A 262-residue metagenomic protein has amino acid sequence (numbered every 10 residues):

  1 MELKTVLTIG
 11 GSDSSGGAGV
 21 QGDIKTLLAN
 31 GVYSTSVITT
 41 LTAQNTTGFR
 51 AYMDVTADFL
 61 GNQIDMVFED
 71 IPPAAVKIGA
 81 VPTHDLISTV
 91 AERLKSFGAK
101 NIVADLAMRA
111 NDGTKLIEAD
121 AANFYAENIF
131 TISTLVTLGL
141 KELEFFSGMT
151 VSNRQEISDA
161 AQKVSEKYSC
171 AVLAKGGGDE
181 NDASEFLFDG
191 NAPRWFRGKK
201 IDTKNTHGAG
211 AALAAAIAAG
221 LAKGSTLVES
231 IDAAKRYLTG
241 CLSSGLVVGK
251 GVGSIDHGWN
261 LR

Functional and structural regions predicted by a protein language model:
E2-T8, L28-N111: Conserved N-terminal subdomain of the carbohydrate kinase-like
I9-S15, P193-G208: Short pre-catalytic strand/loop immediately N-terminal to key active-site residues, enriched for Gly-Thr
G16-V32: N-terminal basic/disordered segments at the start of proteins
Q21, T26, E144-F145, T203-L227: Short, small-residue alpha-helix embedded
G31-T35, R194, G220-A234: Phosphate-handling active-site elements
A51-D54, V228-R262: Charged C-terminal helix
A119-P193: Conserved phosphate/ATP/ADP-binding segment of small-molecule kinases
